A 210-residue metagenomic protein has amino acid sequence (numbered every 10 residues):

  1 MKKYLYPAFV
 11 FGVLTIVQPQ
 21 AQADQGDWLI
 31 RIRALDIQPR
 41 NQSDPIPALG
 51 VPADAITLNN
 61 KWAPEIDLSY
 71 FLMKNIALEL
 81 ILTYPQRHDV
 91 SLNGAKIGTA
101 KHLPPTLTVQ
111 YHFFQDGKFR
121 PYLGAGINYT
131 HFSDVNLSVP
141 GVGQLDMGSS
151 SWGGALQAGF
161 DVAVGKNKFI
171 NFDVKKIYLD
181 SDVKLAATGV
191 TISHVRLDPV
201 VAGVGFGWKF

Functional and structural regions predicted by a protein language model:
M1-G26: Cleavable N-terminal export/targeting peptides
Q22-S69, G207-K209: Short glycine/proline- and aromatic-enriched beta-strand/turn motifs that initiate or cap beta-hairpins
D24, A34-Q38, D67-P140, P199-F210: Gram-negative (and chloroplast) outer-membrane scaffold detector with strong preference for beta-barrel transmembrane
D27-L29, A77, K118-R120, A163 (+1 more regions): Membrane-spanning beta-strand positions in outer-membrane beta-barrel proteins
W28, W62-I66, L103-L107, W152-A158 (+2 more regions): Hydrophobic, lipid-facing positions within transmembrane beta-strands of outer-membrane proteins
Q42-L49, D89-K96, S133-V142, D182-V190: Outer-membrane beta-barrel translocator domains and adjoining extracellular loop/strand segments of Gram-negative
A55-N60, A95-H102, G143-S150, T191-D198: Replace "Gram-negative outer membrane beta-barrel proteins" with "bacterial and organellar outer membrane beta-barrel
R87, G165-F210: Predominantly the C-terminal beta-signal and adjacent terminal strand-loop region of outer-membrane beta-barrel
